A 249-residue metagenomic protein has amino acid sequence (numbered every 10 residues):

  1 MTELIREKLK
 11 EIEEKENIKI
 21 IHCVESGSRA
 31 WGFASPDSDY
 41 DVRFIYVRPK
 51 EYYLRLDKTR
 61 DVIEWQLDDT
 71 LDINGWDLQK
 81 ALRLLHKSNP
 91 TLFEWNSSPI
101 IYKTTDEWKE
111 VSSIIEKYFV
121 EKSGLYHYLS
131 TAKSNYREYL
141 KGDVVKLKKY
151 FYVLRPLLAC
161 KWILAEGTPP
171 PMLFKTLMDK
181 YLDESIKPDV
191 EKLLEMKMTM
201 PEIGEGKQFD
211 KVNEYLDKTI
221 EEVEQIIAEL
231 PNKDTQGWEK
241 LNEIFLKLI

Functional and structural regions predicted by a protein language model:
M1-V24: Helical scaffold of the NTase/Pol beta-like nucleotidyltransferase catalytic core
V24, P36, E222: A cross-kingdom feature strongest in bacterial/archaeal respiratory oxidoreductases
S26-G27, N74: Short His-Asn-centered micro-motif
G27-Q66: Catalytic metal-binding acidic patch
Y46-E51, S88-T91, S134, A159: Short loop/turn segments at secondary-structure transitions that flank enzyme active sites
R55-K133: A basic- and aromatic-enriched beta-loop-alpha substructure that forms the phosphate/nucleotide- and DNA/RNA-contacting
S113-D234: Conserved nucleotidyltransferase catalytic core and NTase-mimicking acidic/glycine-rich helix/loop elements in nucleic
P231-I249: Acidic, carboxylate-rich catalytic segments that either coordinate divalent cations
